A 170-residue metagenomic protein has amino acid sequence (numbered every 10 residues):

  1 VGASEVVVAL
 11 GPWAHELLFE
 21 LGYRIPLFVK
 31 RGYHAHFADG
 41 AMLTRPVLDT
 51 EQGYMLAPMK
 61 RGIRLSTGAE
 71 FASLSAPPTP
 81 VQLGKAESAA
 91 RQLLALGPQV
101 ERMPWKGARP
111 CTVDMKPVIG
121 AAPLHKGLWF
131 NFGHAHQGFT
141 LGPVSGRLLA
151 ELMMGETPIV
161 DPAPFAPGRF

Functional and structural regions predicted by a protein language model:
V1-G2: Glycine-rich phosphate-binding loop signature in dinucleotide/nucleotide-binding domains
E5-R24: Flavin (primarily FAD) binding-site architecture
W13, E70, H136: Short, glycine-/Ser/Thr-/acidic-enriched flexible segments
H15-L18, E87, R147-A150: Predominant activation on well-ordered alpha-helical scaffold segments within soluble catalytic domains
E20-F28, F37-G127: Active-site lid/adjacent beta-loop-alpha segment flanking the redox-cofactor pocket in flavoenzymes
R31-Y33: A generic structural signal for short beta-strands and their flanking turns/coil linkers
V118, A122-F170: C-terminal lid/capping helical subdomain adjacent to the catalytic/cofactor pocket in oxidative enzymes
